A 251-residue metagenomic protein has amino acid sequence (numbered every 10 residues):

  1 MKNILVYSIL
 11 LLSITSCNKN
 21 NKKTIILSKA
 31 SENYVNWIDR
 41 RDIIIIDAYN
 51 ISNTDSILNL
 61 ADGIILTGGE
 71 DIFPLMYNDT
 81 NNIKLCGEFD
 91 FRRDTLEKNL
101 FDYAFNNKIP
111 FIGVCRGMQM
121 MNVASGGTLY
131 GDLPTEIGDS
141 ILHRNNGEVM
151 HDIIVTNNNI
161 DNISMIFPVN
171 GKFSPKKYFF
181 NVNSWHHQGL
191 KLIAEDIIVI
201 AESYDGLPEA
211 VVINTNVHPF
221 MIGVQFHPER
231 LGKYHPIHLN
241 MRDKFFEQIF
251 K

Functional and structural regions predicted by a protein language model:
K2-L5, T15-V114, N122-Y130, P134-N181 (+4 more regions): N-terminal beta1-alpha1 cap of cysteine-dependent amidohydrolase-like domains
V6-L10: Hydrophobic helical h-region of N-terminal Sec-dependent signal peptides in bacterial secretory/periplasmic proteins
Q119: Cytosolic ligand/metal-binding cores
I222-F226: Active-site-proximal beta-strand elements of phosphoester/diester hydrolases
